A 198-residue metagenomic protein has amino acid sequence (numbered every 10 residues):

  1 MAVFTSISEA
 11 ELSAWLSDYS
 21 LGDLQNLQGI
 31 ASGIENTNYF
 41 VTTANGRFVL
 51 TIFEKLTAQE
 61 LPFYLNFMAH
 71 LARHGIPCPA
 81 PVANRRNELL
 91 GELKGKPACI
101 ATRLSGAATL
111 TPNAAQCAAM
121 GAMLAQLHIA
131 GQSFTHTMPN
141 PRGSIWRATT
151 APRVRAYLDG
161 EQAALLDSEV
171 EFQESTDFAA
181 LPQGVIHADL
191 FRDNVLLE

Functional and structural regions predicted by a protein language model:
M1-L27, H70: Regulatory N- and C-terminal appendages and interdomain linkers associated with kinase/kinase-like NTP transferase
I7-D18, T135-H136, R147-A188, E198: An alpha-helical support segment within catalytic cores of ATP-dependent transferases
G22, F63, S168: Short, conserved clusters of charged catalytic residues that mark active-site and nucleotide-handling motifs
Q28, A83-N84, P139: Proline- and acidic/polar-enriched loop/turn elements at helix boundaries
A31, N36-T43, V49-L50, P81-V82 (+1 more regions): Active-site acidic catalytic loop and adjacent metal/ATP-binding pocket of ATP-dependent phosphoryl transfer enzymes
T43-T135: ATP-binding pocket architecture of kinase catalytic cores
L110-G121, M138-N140, A156, G160-D167: Short, amphipathic alpha-helical segments
R142-S144: Terminal low-complexity/disordered tails
